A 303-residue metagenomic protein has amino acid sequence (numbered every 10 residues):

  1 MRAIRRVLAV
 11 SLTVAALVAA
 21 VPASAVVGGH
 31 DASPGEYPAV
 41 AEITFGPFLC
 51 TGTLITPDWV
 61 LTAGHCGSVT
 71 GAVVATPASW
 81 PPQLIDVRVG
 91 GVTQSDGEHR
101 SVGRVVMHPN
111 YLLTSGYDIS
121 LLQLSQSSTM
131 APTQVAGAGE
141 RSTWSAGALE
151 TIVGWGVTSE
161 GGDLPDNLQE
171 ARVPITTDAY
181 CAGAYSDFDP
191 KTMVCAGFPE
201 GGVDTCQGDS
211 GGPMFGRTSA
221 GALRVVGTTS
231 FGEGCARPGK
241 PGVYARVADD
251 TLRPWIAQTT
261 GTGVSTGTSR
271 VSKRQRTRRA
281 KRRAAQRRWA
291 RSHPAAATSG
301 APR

Functional and structural regions predicted by a protein language model:
M1-A25: Secretory targeting and sorting signals
R6, L54-S68, Q83-I85, R172-I175 (+2 more regions): C-terminal subregion of chymotrypsin/trypsin-like serine protease catalytic domains
V27-G35, T76-T129, A136, E140 (+1 more regions): Conserved catalytic-core segment of clan PA serine endopeptidases
P34-L49, S127-V135, Q169-G211, S219-P238: Active-site region of chymotrypsin-like
G35-S79, V106, G234, V243: Catalytic histidine site
A41-I43, Q83-Q94, A148-G154: Short conserved beta-strand and strand-loop elements enriched in small hydrophobics with frequent Asp/Gly
R100, S115, I119, L124-G201 (+1 more regions): Chymotrypsin/trypsin-fold serine protease catalytic domain
R287-R303: Long, low-complexity, intrinsically disordered segments
